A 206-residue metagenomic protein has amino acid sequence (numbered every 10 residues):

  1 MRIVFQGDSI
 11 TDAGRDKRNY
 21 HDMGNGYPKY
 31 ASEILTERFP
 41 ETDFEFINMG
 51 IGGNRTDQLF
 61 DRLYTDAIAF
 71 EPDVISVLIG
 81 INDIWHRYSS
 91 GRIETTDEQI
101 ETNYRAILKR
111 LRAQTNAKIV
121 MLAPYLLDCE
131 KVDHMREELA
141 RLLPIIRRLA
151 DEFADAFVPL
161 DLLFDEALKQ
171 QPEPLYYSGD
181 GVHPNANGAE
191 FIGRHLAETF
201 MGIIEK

Functional and structural regions predicted by a protein language model:
M1-G52, L63-E71: Serine-esterase "nucleophile elbow" of acetyl-processing enzymes
Y30-T42, Q58-K206: Alpha-helical cap/lid subdomain in secreted, periplasmic, or secretory-pathway luminal O-acyl-processing enzymes
